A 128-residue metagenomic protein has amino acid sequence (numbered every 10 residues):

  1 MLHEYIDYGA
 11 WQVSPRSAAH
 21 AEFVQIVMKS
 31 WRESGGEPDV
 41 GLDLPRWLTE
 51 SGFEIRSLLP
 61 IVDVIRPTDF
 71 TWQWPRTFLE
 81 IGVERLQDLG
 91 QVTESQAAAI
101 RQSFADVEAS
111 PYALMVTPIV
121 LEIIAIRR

Functional and structural regions predicted by a protein language model:
L2-D69: Conserved catalytic/acceptor-binding region of the Class I
A10, A18-A21, P45, A97-A99 (+4 more regions): A sequence-composition feature that detects small, non-aromatic residues
P38, M115-V116: Short beta-strand
S51, R56-M115: C-terminal helical/coil "lid" or tail adjacent to the Rossmann-like core of SAM-dependent
F53, A125-R128: C-terminal beta-strand of the catalytic ATP-binding
P118-I123: Short hydrophobic/aromatic beta-strand or adjacent loop that forms the aromatic wall/cage of a ligand/substrate-binding
